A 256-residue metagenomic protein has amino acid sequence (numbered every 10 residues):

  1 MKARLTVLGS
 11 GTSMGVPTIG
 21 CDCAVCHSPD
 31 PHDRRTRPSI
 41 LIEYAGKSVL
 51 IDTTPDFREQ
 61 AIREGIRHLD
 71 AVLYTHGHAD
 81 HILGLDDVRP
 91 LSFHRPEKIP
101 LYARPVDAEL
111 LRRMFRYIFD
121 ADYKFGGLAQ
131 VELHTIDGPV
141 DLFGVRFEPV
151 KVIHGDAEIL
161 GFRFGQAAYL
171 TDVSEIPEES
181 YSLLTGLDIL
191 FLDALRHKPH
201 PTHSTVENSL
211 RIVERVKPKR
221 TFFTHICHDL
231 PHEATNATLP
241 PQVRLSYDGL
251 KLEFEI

Functional and structural regions predicted by a protein language model:
M1-L170, N236-E255: Binuclear metal-dependent hydrolase catalytic cores
E175-I256: Cap/insert and terminal regions of metallo-dependent hydrolase folds
